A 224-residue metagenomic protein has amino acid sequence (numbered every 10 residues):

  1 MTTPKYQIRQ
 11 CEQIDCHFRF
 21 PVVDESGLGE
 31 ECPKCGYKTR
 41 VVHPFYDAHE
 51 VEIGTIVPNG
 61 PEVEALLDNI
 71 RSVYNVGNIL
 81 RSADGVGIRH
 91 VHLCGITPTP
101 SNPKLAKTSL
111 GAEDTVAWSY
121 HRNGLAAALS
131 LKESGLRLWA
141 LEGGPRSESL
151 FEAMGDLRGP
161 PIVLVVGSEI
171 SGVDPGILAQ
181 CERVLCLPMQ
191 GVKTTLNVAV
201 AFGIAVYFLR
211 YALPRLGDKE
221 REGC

Functional and structural regions predicted by a protein language model:
M1-C224: Post-transcriptional modification and biogenesis factors for structured RNAs of the translation apparatus
